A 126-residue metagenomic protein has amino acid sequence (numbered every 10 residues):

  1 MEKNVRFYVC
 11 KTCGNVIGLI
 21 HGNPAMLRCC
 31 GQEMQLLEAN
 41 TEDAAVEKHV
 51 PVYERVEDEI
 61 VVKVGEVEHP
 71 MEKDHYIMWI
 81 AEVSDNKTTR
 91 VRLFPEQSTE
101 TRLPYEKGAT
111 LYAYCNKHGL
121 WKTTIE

Functional and structural regions predicted by a protein language model:
M1-V5, T12, L19: Intrinsically disordered, low-complexity linker/tail regions enriched in polar/charged residues
F7, M26, Y112: Residues immediately within or flanking Cys/His clusters that coordinate Zn2+ in small zinc-binding modules
C10-C13, C29, C115: Short cysteine-rich clusters marking metal-coordination/redox-active sites
I17, E33-M34, G119: Cys/His-rich microdomains that often coordinate metals
N23-E33: Cysteine-rich micro-motifs
V62-V64, S98-E106: Exposed aromatic-hydrophobic patches
V64-E72: Short amphipathic, basic-aromatic surface patches that mediate peripheral association with negatively charged
K117-E126: Edge beta-strands of extracellular beta-sandwich domains
